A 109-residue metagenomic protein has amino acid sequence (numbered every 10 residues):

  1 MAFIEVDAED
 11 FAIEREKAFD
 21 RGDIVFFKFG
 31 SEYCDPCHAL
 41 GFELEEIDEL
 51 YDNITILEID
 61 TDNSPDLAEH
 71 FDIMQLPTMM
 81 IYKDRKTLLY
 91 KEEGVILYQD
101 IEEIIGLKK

Functional and structural regions predicted by a protein language model:
I4-I24: A short beta-strand-turn-helix
E5-A8, F29, E45-D48, D52-D66: Thiol-based oxidoreductase modules, predominantly thioredoxin-like and allied folds used for disulfide exchange
R15, P65-A68: Short hydrophobic/charged patches on amphipathic alpha-helices used for structural packing and interfaces
F29-F42: Conserved redox-active cysteine motifs that mediate thiol-disulfide chemistry, especially di-cysteine Cys-X(1-2)-Cys
F71-M80: Structural micro-motif
I81-K109: Non-catalytic, surface beta->alpha helical segment in thiol-disulfide oxidoreductase systems
